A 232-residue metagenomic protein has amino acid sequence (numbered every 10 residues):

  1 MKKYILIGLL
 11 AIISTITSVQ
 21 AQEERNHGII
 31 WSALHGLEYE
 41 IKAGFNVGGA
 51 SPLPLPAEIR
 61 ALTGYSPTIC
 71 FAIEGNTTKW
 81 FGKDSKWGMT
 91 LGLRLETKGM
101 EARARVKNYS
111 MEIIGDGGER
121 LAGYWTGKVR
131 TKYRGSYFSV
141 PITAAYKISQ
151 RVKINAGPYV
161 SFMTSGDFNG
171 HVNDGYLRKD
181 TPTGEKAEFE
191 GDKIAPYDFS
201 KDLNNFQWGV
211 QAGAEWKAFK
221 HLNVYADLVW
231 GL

Functional and structural regions predicted by a protein language model:
M1-N26, K42, A144: Bacterial Sec-dependent N-terminal signal peptides
Q20-E38, K83-K86, F189, P196 (+2 more regions): Outer-membrane beta-barrel biogenesis signature
I30-W31, E74-W80, T143-A145, G213-K217: Transmembrane beta-barrel domains of outer membrane proteins
L34, T78-D84, S149, F219-H221: Outer-membrane beta-barrel channels and translocator barrels
L37-Y39, I69-G75, S136-I142, W208-A212 (+1 more regions): Hydrophobic, lipid-facing positions within transmembrane beta-strands of outer-membrane proteins
I41-V47, L91-T97, A156-F162, A226-W230: Transmembrane beta-barrel strands of outer-membrane/channel proteins
G49-T68, K98-S136, M163-Q207, L232: Extracellular/periplasm-exposed beta-strand and loop segments of Gram-negative cell-envelope proteins, dominated by
S85-M89, R151-I154, K220-A226: Repeated loop/turn-to-beta-strand initiation elements of outer-membrane beta-barrel proteins
